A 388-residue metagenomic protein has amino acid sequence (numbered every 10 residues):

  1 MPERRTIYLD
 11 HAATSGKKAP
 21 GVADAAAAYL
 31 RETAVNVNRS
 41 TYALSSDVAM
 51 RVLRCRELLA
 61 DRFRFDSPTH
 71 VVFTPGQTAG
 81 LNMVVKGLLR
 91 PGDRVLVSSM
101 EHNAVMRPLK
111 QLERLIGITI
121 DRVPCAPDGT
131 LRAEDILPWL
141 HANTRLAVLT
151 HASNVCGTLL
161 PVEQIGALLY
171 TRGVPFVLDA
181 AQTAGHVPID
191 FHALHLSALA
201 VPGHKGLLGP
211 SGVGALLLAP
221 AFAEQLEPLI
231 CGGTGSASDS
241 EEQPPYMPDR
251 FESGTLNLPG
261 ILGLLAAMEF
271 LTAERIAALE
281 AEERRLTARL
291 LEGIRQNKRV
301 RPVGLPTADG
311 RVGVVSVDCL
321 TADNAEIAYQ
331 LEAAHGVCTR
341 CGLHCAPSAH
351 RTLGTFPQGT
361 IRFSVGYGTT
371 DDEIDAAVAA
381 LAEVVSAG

Functional and structural regions predicted by a protein language model:
M1-G388: Pyridoxal 5′-phosphate
